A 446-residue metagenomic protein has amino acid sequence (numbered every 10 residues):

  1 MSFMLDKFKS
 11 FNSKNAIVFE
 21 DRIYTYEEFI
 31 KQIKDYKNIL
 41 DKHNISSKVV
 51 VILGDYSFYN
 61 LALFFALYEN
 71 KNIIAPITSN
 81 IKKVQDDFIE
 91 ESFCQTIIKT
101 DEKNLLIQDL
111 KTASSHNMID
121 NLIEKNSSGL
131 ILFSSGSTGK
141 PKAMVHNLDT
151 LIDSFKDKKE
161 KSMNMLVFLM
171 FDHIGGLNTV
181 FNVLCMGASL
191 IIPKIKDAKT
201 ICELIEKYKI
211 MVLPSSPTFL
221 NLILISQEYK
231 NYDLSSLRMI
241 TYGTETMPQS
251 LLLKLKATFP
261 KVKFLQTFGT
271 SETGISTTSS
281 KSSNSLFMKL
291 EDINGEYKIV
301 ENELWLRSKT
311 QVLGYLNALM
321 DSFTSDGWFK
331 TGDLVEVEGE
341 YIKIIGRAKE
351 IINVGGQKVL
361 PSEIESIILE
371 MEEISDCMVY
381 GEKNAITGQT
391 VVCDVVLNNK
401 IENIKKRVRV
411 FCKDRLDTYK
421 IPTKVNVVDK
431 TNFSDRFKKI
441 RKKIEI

Functional and structural regions predicted by a protein language model:
S13-H43, H146: Conserved AMP-binding/adenylate-forming core of the ANL superfamily
T25-Y26, N121-L122, S127-K156: Conserved AMP-binding A3 loop
N38-N80, M170, K358: Conserved AMP-binding/adenylate-forming
I52, L213, S308, L334-K420: AMP-binding/adenylate-forming catalytic core of the ANL superfamily
I152-N164, D172-M211: Conserved AMP-binding/adenylation subdomain of ANL enzymes
V212, E228-N284: Gly/Ser/Thr-rich phosphate-binding loop
K298-D326, Q357-V359: Conserved ATP/PPi-binding loop(s) of AMP-dependent carboxylate-activating enzymes
D414-K438: AMP-binding/adenylate-forming catalytic domain of the ANL superfamily
